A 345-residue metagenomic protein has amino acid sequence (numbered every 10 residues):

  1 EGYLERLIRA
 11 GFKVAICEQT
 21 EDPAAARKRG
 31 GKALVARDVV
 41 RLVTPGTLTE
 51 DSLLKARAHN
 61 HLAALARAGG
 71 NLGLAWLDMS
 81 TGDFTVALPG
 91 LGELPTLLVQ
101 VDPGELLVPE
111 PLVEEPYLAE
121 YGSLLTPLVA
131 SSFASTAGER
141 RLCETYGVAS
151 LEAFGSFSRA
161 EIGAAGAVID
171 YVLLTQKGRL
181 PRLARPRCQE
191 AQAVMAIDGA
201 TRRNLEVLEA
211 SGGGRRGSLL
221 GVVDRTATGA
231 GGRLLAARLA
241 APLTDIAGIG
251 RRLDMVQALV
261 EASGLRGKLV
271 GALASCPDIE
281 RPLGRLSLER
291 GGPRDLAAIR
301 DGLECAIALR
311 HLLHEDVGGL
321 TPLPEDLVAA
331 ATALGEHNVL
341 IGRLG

Functional and structural regions predicted by a protein language model:
E1-E261, D278-G284, L288: Basic, polar low-complexity surface loops/patches
S263-R266: Conserved interaction-surface patches within small, structured recognition/assembly domains
V270: Aromatic-lined, polymer-binding surfaces characteristic of secreted/periplasmic polysaccharide-degrading enzymes
L273-G345: Charged, amphipathic alpha-helical segments characteristic of ABC-type P-loop ATPases involved in chromosome
